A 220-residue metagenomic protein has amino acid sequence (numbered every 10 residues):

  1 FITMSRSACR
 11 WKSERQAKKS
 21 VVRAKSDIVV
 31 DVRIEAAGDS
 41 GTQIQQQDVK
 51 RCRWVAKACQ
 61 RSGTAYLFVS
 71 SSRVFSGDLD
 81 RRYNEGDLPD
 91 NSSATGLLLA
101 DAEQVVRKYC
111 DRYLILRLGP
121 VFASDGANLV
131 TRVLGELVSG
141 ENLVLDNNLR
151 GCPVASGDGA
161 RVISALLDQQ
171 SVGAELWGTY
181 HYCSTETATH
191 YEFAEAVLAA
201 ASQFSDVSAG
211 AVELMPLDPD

Functional and structural regions predicted by a protein language model:
A8-R53, A58-Q60: NAD(P)H-binding glycine-rich loop region in Rossmannoid oxidoreductase-like domains and their noncatalytic homologs
V32, Y66-S72, L116-L118: SDR active-site strand-loop-helix element
E35-D39, V74, V121: Active-site beta-alpha loop architecture of Rossmann-like, nucleotide-cofactor-dependent enzymes
Q45, R81-E103, A123, A127 (+2 more regions): Short-chain dehydrogenase/reductase
K50-W54, A65, L98-A102, A155: Conserved cofactor-binding/catalytic machinery of classical short-chain dehydrogenase/reductase
R53-S92: Conserved Rossmann-fold NAD(P)-dependent oxidoreductase catalytic core, especially the SDR/UDP-sugar
Q104-G151, S156-D158, S164-A165: NAD(P)-dependent short-chain dehydrogenase/reductase
V162, Q169-D220: Mid/C-terminal beta-alpha module of Rossmann-like enzyme folds, strongest in SDR-family dehydrogenases/epimerases
